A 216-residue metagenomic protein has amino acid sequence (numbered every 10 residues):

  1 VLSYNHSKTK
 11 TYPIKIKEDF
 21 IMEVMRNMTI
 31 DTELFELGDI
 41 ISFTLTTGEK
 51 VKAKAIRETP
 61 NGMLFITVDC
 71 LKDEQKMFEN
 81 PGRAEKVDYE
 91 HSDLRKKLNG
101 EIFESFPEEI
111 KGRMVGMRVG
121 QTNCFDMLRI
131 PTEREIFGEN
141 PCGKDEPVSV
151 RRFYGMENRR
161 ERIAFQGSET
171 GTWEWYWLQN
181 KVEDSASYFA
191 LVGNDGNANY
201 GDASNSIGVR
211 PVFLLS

Functional and structural regions predicted by a protein language model:
V1-I21: Short, Lys/Arg-enriched N-terminal segments with co-localized hydrophobic residues within the first ~10-30 amino acids
F20-S216: Collagenous Gly-X-Y triple-helix signature in extracellular proteins
